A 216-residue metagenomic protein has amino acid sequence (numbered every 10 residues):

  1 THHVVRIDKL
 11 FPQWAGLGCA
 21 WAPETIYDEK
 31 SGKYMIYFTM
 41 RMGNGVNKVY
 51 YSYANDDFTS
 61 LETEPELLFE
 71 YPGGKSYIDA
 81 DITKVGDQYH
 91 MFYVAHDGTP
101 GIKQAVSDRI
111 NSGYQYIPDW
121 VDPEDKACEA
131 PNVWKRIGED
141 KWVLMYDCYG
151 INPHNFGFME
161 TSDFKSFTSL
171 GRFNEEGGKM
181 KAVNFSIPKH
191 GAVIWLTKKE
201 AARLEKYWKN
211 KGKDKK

Functional and structural regions predicted by a protein language model:
T1-K216: Carbohydrate-active catalytic/glycan-binding domains of CAZyme proteins, especially the secreted or lumenal ectodomains
